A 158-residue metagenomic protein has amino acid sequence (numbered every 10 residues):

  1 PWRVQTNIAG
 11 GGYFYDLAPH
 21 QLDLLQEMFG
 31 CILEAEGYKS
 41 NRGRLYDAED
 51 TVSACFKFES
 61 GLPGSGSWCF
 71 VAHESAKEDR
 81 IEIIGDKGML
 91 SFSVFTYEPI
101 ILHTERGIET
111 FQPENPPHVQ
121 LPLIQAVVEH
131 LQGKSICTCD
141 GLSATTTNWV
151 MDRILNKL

Functional and structural regions predicted by a protein language model:
P1-L45: Predominantly a Rossmann-like dinucleotide-binding segment in NAD(P)-dependent oxidoreductases
G10-G12, Q112, S135-C137: Active-site rim elements
D16, E78, C139: Residue-level signal for the nucleotide or nucleotide-sugar donor/cofactor binding architecture
P19-Q26, H118-Q125, L142-W149: A structural signal for well-ordered alpha-helical segments within the folded catalytic domains of diverse enzymes
A35, F111, T138-D140: Short, hydrophobic secondary-structure boundary micro-motifs
R42-E49, E59-Q125: NAD(P)-dinucleotide binding in Rossmann-like oxidoreductases
E59, A126-L158: C-terminal helix-rich "cap/oligomerization" subdomain common to oxidoreductases
